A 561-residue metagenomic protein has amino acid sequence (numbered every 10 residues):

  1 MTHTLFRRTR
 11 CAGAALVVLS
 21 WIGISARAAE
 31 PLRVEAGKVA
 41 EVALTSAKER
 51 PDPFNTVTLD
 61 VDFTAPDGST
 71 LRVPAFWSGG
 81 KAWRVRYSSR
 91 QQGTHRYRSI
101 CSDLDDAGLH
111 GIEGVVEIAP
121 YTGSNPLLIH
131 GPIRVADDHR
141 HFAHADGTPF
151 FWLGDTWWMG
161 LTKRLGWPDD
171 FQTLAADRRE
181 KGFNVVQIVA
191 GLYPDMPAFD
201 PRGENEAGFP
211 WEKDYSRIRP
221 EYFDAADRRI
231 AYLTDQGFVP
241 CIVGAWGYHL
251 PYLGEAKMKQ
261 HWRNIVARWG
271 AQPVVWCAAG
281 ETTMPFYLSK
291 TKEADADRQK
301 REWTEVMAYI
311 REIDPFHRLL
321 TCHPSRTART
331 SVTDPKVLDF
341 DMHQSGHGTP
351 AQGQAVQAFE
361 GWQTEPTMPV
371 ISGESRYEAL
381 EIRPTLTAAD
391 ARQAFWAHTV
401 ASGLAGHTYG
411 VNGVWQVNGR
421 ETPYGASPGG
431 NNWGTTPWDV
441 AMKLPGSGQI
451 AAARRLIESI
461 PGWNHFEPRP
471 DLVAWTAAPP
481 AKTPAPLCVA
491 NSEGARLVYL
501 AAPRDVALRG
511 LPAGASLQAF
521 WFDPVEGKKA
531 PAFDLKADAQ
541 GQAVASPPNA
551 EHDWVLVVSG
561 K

Functional and structural regions predicted by a protein language model:
A12-G23: Bacterial N-terminal signal peptides
A29-D67, V73-P74, V115-T122, G131-P132 (+2 more regions): Non-catalytic, glycine-rich low-complexity segments
E30-V34, E49, Y377-L380, A391-F533 (+1 more regions): Aromatic- and carboxylate-lined catalytic core of secreted/periplasmic carbohydrate-active enzymes
E41, P53, L59-D60, R72-I118: Ligand-binding face of N-terminal immunoglobulin V-set domains in extracellular IgSF glycoproteins
A65-R86, T94-R96, D105-A107, N125-G244 (+1 more regions): Active-site-adjacent substrate/metal-binding segments within catalytic domains of carbohydrate-active enzymes
G154-W167, A207-Y222, G244-A256, V274 (+3 more regions): The substrate-binding groove and active-site-proximal loops of carbohydrate-active enzymes, especially glycoside
Y252-P369: Active-site neighborhood of glycoside hydrolase catalytic domains
P335-Y424: Catalytic-core region of carbohydrate-active enzymes that cleave or remodel glycosidic bonds
